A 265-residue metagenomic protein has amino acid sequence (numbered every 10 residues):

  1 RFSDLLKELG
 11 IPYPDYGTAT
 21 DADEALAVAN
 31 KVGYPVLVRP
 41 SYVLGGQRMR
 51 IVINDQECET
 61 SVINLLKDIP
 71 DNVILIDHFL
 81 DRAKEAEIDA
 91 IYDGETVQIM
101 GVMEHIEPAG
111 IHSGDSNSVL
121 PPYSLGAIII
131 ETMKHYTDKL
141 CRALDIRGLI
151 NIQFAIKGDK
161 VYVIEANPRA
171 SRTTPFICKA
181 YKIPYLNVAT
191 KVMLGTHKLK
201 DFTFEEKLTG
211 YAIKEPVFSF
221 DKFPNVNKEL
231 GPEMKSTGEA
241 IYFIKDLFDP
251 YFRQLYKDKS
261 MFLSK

Functional and structural regions predicted by a protein language model:
R1, L5, L9, V32-P35 (+2 more regions): ATP-dependent carboxylate activation and anion-phosphoryl transfer catalytic cores that bind Mg-ATP to form
R1, P12-G17: A short, GP-enriched loop/loop-strand-helix hinge that lies immediately N-terminal to, or at the N-terminal rim
D15, P35-V36: Short acidic donor-binding loop at the edge of a beta-strand
T20: Gly/Ser-rich phosphate-binding catalytic loop and adjacent alpha/beta segment that cradle a phosphoryl group at enzyme
E24: Short acidic active-site motifs
